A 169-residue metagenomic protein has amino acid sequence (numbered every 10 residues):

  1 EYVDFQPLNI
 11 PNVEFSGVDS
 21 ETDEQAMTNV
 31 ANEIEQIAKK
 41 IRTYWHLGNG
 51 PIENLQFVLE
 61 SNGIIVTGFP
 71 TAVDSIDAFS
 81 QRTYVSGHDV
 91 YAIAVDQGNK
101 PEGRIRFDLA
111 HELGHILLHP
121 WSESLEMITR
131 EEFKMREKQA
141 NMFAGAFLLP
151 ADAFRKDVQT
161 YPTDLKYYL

Functional and structural regions predicted by a protein language model:
E1-L169: Short juxta-domain linker segments that transition from a proline/glycine-rich, charged coil into a short amphipathic
